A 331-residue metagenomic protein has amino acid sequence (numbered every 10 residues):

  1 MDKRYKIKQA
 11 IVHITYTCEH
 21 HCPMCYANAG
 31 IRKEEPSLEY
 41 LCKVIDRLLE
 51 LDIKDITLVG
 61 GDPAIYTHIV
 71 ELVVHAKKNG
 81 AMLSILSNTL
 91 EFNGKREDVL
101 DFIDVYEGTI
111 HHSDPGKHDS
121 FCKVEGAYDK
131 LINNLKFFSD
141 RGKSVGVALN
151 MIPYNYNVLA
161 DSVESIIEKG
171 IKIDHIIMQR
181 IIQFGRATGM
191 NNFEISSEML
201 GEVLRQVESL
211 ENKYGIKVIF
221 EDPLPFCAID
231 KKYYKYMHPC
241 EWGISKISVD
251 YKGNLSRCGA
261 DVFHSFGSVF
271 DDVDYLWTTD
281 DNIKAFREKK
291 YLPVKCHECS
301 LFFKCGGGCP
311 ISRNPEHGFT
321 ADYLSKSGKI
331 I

Functional and structural regions predicted by a protein language model:
M1, K6, L255, G259-I331: Flexible mid-to-C-terminal extensions adjoining Fe-S/redox cofactors in radical SAM and related proteins
M1-D98, F102: Conserved alpha-helical substructure of the radical SAM core
I11, T15, E19, M237 (+3 more regions): Residues immediately within or flanking Cys/His clusters that coordinate Zn2+ in small zinc-binding modules
T17, H21, C25-N28, G243 (+3 more regions): Cys/His-rich metal-chelating microdomains
A29, G60, I110, R180 (+2 more regions): Residues that line or immediately flank small-molecule/substrate-binding pockets and catalytic motifs
P36, M82, F102-V105, T109-H111 (+1 more regions): Radical SAM enzyme [4Fe-4S]-AdoMet core and its adjacent flexible, acidic and glycine-rich loops/tails across
L38-C42, Y66, F92-G94, P115 (+4 more regions): Structural motif corresponding to alpha-helix initiation and N-cap regions
P63, L90-F92, M151, I181 (+2 more regions): Hydrophobic pocket-lining residues within nucleotide cofactor-binding pockets
